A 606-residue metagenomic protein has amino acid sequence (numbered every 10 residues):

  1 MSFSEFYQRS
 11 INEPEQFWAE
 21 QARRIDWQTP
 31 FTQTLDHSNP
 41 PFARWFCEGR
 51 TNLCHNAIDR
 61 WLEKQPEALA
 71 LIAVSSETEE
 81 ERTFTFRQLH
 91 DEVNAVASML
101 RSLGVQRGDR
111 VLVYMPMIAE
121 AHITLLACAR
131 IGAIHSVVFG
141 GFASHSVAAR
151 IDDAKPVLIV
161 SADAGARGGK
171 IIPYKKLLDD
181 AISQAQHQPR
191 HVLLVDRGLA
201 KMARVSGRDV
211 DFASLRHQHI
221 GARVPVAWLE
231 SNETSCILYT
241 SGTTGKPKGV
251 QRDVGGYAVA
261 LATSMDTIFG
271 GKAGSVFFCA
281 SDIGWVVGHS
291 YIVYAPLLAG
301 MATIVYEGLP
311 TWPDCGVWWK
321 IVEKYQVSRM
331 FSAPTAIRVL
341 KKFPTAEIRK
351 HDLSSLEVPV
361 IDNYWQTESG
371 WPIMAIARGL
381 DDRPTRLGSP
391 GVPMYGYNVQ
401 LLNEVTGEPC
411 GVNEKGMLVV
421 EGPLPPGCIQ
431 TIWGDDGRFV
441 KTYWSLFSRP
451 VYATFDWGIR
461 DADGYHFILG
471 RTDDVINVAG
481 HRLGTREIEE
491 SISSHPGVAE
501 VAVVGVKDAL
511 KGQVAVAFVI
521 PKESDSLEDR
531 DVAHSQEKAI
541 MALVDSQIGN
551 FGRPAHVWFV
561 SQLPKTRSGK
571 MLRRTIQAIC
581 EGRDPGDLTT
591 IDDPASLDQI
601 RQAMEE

Functional and structural regions predicted by a protein language model:
C54-H55, L71-L126, A143-A148, G207-S214 (+1 more regions): Conserved AMP-binding/adenylate-forming core of the ANL superfamily
E67-L69, V192-V195, R204-Y239, K246 (+4 more regions): Conserved pre-ATP/AMP-binding loop-to-beta segment of ANL
L126, R130-S214, Y325-Q326, A333-P334 (+1 more regions): Structural core segment of the AMP-binding/adenylate-forming
V138-A164, L178, E323, M330 (+6 more regions): AMP-binding/adenylate-forming catalytic core of the ANL superfamily
R190, L194-D196, Q513, S546-M571 (+1 more regions): AMP-binding/adenylate-forming catalytic domain of the ANL superfamily
V210, L298-M301, S328-S332, K341-L387 (+3 more regions): Gly/Ser/Thr-rich phosphate-binding loop
A258-V276, V286-S328, F343: Conserved AMP-binding/adenylation subdomain of ANL enzymes
V392-G396, E408-W444, L483-T485, D584: Conserved ATP/PPi-binding loop(s) of AMP-dependent carboxylate-activating enzymes
